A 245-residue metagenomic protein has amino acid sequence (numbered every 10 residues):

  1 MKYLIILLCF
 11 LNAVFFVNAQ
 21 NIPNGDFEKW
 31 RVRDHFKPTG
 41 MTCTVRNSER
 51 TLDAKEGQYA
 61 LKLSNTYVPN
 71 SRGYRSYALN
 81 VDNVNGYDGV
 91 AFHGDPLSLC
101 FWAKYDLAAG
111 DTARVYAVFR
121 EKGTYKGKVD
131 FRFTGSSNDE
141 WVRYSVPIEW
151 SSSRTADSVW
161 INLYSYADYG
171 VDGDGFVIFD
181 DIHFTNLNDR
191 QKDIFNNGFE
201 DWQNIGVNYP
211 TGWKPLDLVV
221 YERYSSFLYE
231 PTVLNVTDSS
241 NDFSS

Functional and structural regions predicted by a protein language model:
M1-I22: Bacterial Sec-dependent N-terminal signal peptides
D26-P69, D201-S245: Extracellular glycan-recognition surfaces and repeat-rich motifs
F27, L97-A103, V115-F119, Y144-V146 (+3 more regions): Extracellular beta-strand-rich recognition modules
E28-K29, S64-V68, G89, G94 (+5 more regions): Solvent-exposed strand-to-loop "edge" motifs in beta-rich extracellular domains
P38, G73-Y74, A109-R120, N208-G212: Beta-strand acidic-aromatic groove motif in beta-rich domains, primarily in extracellular
Y74-L99, G135-N138: Extracellular/lumenal carbohydrate-interaction signature centered on repeated Trp-anchored short motifs
K122-N162, Y166-G173: Extracellular carbohydrate recognition and processing domains and analogous Trp-centered ligand-binding platforms
Y166-L187, Q191-N196, N208: Extracellular carbohydrate recognition
